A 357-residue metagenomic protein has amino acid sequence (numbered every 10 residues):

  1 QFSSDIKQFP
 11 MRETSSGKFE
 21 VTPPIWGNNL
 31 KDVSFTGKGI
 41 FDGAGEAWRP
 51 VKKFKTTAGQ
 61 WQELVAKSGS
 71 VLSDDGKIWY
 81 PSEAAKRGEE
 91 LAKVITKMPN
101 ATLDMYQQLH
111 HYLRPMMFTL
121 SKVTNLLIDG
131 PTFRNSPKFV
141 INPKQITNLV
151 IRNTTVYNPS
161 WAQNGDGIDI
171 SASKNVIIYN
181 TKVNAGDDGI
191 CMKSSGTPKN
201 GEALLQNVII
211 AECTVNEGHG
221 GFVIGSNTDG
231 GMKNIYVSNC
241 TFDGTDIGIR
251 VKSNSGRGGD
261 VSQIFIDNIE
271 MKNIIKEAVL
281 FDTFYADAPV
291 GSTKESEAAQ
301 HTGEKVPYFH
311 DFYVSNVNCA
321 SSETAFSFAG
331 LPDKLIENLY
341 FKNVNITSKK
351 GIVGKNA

Functional and structural regions predicted by a protein language model:
Q1-A357: Extracellular/periplasmic carbohydrate-active domains that bind, remodel, or depolymerize complex polysaccharides
